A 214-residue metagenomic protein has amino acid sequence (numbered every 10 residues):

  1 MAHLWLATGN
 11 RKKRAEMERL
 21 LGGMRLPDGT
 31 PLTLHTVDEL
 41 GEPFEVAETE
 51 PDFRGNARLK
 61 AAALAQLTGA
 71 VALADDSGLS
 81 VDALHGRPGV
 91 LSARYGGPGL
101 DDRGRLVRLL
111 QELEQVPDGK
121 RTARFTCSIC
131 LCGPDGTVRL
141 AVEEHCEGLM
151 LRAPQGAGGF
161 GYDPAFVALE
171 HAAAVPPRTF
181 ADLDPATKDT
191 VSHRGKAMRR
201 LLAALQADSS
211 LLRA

Functional and structural regions predicted by a protein language model:
A2-W5, R11-H35, E39-A214: Anionic-ligand binding patches
